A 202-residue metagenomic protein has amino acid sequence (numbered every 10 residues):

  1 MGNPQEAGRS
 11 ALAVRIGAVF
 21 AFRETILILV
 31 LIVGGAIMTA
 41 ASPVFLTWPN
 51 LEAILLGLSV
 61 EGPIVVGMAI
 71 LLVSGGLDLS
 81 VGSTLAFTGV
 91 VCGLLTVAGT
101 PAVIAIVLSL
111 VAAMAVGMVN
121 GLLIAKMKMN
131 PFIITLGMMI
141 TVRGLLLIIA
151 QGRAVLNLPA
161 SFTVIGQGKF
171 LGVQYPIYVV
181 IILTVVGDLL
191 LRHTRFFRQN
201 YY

Functional and structural regions predicted by a protein language model:
M1-I26, I37, L46: Transmembrane alpha-helical segments of polytopic membrane transport and secretion proteins
I16-R23, W48-G57, G99-I104, I165-I177: Interfacial loop-to-helix junctions that mark the boundaries of transmembrane helices in multi-pass membrane
T25-L29, I54, E61, S83-F87 (+3 more regions): Hydrophobic alpha-helical transmembrane segments
V30-M38, V180-G187: Hydrophobic core of alpha-helical transmembrane segments in multi-pass integral membrane proteins
I32-A98, L122-M129: Single transmembrane alpha-helix segments in multi-pass membrane proteins
T100-M139: Alpha-helical transmembrane segments within multi-pass membrane transporters and channels
M127, P131-T194: Transmembrane helix-bundle core of multi-pass membrane transporters and related energy-transducing complexes
F196-Y202: Short cytoplasmic-facing helical segments at TM-TM junctions of multi-pass membrane proteins
